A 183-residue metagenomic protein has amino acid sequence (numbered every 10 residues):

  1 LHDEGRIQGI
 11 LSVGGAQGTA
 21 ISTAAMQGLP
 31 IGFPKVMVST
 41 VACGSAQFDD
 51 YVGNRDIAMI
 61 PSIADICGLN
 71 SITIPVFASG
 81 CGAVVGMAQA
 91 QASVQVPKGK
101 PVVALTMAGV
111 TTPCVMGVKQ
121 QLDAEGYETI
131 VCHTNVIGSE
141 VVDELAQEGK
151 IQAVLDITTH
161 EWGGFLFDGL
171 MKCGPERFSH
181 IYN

Functional and structural regions predicted by a protein language model:
L1-R6, S139-K150: N-terminal small/polar loop signature for handling phosphorylated ligands or for N-terminal nucleophile
Q8, S12-I21, A42-C43, A104-V115 (+2 more regions): Gly/Ser/Thr-rich loops at beta-strand to alpha-helix junctions that form or flank small-molecule/cofactor-binding
A16-I31, V115-K119, D168-C173, R177: Short Gly/Thr/Asp-enriched flexible loops that form oxyanion-binding sites at enzyme active sites
I21-Y51, P61, I130-T134, R177-N183: Short, acidic/small-residue loops that bind anionic groups at enzyme active sites
S45-V110: Cap/lid and interdomain-hinge subdomains that line or gate substrate/regulatory clefts in soluble alpha/beta enzymes
K98-I137, E144-Q147: Glycine-rich phosphate/diphosphate-binding loop of Rossmann-like nucleotide-binding domains
Y127, A146, Q152-D156, Y182: Hard-cation-handling environments
D156-N183: A glycine- and small/hydrophobic-rich beta-loop-beta segment that serves as a flexible "lid/hinge" or phosphate-binding
